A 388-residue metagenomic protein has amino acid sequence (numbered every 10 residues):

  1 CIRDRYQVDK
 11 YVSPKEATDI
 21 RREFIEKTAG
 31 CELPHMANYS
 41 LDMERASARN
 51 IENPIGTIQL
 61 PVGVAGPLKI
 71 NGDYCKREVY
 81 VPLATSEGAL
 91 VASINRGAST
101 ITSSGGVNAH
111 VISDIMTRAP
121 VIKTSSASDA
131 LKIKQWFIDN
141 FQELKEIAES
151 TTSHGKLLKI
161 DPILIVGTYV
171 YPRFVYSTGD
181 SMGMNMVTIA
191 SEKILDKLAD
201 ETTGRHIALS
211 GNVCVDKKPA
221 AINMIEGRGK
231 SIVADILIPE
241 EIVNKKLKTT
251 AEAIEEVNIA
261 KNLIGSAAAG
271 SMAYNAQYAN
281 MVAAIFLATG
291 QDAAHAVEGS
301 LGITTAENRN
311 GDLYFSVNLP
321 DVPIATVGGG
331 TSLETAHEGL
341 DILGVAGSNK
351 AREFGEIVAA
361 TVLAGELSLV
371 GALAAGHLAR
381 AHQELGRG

Functional and structural regions predicted by a protein language model:
C1-I2: Short, small-residue-biased leader/transition segments that mark boundaries at the very start of proteins
Y6-T57: N-terminal alpha-helical transmembrane segments of multi-pass membrane transport and channel/translocase proteins
M36, T151-I163, E201-V213, I254-N258 (+4 more regions): Flexible, glycine/charged-enriched surface loops at secondary-structure junctions
I51-G63, E298-L301, T305: Structured beta-strand/loop patches that form or line metal/cofactor-binding pockets in enzymes
G56-V91, T178-T188, I264-G290, T361-G371: Conserved phosphate/anionic-ligand binding catalytic regions in large, soluble enzymes, centered on
I58, G63-G167, P172-V175: Small-residue-rich
D180-S332: Glycine-rich anion/phosphate-binding loop at the beta-strand->alpha-helix junction
Y314-G388: Internal helix-turn-beta structural module
